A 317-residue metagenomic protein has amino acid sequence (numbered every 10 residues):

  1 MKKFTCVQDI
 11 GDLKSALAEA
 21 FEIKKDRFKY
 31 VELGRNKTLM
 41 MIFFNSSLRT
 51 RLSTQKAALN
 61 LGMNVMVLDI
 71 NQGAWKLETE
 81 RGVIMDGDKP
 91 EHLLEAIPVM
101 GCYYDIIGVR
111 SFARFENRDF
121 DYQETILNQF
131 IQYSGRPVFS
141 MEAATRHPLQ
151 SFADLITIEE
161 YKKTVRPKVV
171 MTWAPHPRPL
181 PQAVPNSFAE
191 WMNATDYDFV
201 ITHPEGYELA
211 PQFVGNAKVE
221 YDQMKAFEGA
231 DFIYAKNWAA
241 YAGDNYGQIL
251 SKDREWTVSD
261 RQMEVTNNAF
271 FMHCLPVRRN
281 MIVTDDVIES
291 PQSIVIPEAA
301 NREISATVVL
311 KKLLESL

Functional and structural regions predicted by a protein language model:
M1-L52, K56: Positively charged, low-complexity intrinsically disordered leader regions
E32-M41, S47-E159, R278: Phosphate/diphosphate ligand-binding glycine-rich loop within oxidoreductases
L33-L39, R166-K168, N268: Phosphate-coordination loops involved in phosphoryl transfer and adenosine-cofactor binding
F44-V67, E159-K236: Glycine-rich phosphate/diphosphate-binding loop of Rossmann-like nucleotide-binding domains
S134-R136, Y197, E264-F270: A short helix->loop->beta-strand "cap" motif at the edges of active sites that frequently abuts
Q212-V287, Q292-S293: Rossmann-like adenosine-cofactor binding region
E289-L317: C-terminal helix-to-coil terminal segments
